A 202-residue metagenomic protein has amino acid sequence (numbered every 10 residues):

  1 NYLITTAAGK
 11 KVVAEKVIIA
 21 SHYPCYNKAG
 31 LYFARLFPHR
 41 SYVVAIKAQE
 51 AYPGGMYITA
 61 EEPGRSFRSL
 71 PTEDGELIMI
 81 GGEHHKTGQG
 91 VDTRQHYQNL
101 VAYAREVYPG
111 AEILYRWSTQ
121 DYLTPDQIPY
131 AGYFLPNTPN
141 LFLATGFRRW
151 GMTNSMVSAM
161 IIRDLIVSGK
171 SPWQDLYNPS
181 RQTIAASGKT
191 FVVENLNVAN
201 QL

Functional and structural regions predicted by a protein language model:
N1-T6, T119-L123: Beta-rich nucleic-acid/ligand-interaction surfaces
Y2, E76-I78, L141: Hydrophobic residues embedded in beta-strands of well-ordered beta-sheets
Y2-L70: Flavin-dependent oxidoreductases
V43-A45, S66, M79, Y130 (+1 more regions): Conserved hydrophobic/aromatic beta-strand scaffold that supports enzyme active sites
A51, H84-T87: A short, flexible beta-alpha/helix-coil linker loop
E61-E62, K86-A102, E106-F191: C-terminal catalytic lobe of FAD-dependent flavoproteins
E61-L77, E83, H96-Y97: Glycine-rich, aromatic-lined ligand/substrate-binding cores of catalytic and carbohydrate-binding domains
F191-L202: Signature of N-terminal electron-transfer/Fe-S-associated modules in redox systems
